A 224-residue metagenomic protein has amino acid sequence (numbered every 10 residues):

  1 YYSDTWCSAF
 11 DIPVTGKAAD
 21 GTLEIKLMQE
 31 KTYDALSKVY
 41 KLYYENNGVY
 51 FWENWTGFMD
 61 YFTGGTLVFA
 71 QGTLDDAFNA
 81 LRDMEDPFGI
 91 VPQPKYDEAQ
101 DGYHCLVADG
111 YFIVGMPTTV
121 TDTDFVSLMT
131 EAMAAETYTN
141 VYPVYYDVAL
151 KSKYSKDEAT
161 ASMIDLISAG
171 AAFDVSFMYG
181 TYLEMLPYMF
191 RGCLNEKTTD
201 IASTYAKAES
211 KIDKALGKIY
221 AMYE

Functional and structural regions predicted by a protein language model:
T5-N54: Glycine-centered hinge/linker elements that transmit conformational signals in sensory and ligand-binding systems
K26, E30-Y33, T56, T119-D124 (+1 more regions): Soluble non-cytosolic domains of exported or imported proteins
L36-Y40, M59, V126-A134: Non-transmembrane alpha-helical segments in soluble domains of secreted/periplasmic/extracellular proteins
Y40-N47, L81, M133-T137, L216: Sec/Tat-exported extracytoplasmic proteins
W55-A70: Short helices/loops that flank or line small-molecule/ion binding pockets
G72-A77: Beta->alpha turn/N-cap motifs
L81-L150: Extracytoplasmic/periplasmic substrate-recognition and gating elements
T118-S127, A134-E224: Conserved C-terminal helix/tail region of periplasmic/extracytoplasmic solute-binding proteins
